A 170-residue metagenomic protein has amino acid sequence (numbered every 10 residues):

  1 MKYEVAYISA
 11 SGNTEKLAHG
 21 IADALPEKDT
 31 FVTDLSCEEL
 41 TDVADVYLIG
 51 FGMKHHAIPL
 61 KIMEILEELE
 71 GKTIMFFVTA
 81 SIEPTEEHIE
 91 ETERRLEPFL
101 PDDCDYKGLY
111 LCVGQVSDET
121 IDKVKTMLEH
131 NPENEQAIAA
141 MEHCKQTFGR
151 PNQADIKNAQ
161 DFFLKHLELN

Functional and structural regions predicted by a protein language model:
M1, D42, C104: Structured loop/turn residues at beta-strand edges in well-structured enzyme cores
K2-A24: N-terminal beta1-alpha1 ligand-phosphate binding loop
H19, E38-M53: N-terminal beta-loop-helix "entrance" segment that forms/cooperates in small-molecule cofactor or anionic ligand
A24-D29, V46-I49, K54-N170: FMN-binding flavodoxin-like domain, especially the glycine-rich phosphate-binding loop
P26-E39: A short, well-structured beta->alpha microelement
